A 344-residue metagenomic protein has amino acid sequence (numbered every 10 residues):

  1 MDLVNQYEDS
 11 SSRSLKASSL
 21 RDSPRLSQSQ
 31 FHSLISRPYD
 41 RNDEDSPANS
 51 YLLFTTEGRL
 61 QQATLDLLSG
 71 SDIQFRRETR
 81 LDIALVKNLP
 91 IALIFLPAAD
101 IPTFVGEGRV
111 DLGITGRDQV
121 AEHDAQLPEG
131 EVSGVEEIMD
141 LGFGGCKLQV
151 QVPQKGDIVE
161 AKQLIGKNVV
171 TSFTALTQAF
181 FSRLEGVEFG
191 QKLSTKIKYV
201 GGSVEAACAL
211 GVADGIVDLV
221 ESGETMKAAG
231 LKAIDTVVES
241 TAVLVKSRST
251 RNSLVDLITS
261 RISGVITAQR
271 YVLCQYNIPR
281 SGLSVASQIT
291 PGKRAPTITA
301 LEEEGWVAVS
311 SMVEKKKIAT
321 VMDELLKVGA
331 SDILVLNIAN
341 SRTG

Functional and structural regions predicted by a protein language model:
M1-F95, E107, I114-K147, G156-G344: Small-molecule-sensing regulatory modules
P102, D111: Extended cationic-aromatic binding surfaces that line active-site or macromolecule-binding grooves and engage
